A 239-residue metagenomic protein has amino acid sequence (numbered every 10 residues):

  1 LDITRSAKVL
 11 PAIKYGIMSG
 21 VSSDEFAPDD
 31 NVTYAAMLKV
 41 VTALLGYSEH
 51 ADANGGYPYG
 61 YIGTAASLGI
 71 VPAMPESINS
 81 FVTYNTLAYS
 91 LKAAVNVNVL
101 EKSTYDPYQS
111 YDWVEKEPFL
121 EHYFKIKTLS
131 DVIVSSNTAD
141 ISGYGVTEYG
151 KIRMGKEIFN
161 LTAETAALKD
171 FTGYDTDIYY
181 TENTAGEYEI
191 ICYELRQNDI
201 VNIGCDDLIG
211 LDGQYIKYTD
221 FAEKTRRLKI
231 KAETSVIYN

Functional and structural regions predicted by a protein language model:
L1-D207, K217: N-terminal propeptides
I158-L161, K224-A232: A short macromolecule-binding patch
D199-D207, R227-N239: Long, low-complexity, intrinsically disordered C-terminal regions of large eukaryotic nuclear proteins involved in RNA
G213-Y215: Low-complexity, glycine/alanine-rich, low-charge segments that are largely flexible
D220-A222: Short acidic, glycine-rich loop/turn motifs
